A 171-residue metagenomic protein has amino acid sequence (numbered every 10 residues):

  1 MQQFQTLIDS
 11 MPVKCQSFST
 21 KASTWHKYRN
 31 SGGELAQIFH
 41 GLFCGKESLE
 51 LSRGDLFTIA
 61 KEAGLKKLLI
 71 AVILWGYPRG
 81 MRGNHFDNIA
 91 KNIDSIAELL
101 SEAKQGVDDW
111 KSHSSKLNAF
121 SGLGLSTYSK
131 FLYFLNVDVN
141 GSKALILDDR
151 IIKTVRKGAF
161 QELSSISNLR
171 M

Functional and structural regions predicted by a protein language model:
M1-N118, N140-M171: An N-terminal alpha-helical hairpin/helix-loop-helix interaction module that forms a charged, gly/pro-flexible surface
F131-N140: Catalytic Zn2+-binding segment of zinc metalloproteases
